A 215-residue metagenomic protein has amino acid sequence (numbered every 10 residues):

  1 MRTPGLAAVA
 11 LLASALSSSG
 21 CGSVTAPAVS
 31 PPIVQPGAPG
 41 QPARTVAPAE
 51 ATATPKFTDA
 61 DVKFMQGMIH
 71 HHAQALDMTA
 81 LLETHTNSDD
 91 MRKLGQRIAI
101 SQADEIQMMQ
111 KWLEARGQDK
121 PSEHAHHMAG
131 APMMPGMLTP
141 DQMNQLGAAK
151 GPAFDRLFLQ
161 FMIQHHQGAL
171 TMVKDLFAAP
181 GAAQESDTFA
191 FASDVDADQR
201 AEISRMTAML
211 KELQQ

Functional and structural regions predicted by a protein language model:
M1-A8: Bacterial N-terminal signal peptides that target proteins for export
L11-S14: Classic N-terminal secretory signal peptides
L16-G20: C-terminal motif of bacterial Sec signal peptides marking the signal peptidase cleavage site
G22-Q215: All-alpha RGS (Regulator of G-protein Signaling) helical domain and cognate RGS-like helical scaffolds
